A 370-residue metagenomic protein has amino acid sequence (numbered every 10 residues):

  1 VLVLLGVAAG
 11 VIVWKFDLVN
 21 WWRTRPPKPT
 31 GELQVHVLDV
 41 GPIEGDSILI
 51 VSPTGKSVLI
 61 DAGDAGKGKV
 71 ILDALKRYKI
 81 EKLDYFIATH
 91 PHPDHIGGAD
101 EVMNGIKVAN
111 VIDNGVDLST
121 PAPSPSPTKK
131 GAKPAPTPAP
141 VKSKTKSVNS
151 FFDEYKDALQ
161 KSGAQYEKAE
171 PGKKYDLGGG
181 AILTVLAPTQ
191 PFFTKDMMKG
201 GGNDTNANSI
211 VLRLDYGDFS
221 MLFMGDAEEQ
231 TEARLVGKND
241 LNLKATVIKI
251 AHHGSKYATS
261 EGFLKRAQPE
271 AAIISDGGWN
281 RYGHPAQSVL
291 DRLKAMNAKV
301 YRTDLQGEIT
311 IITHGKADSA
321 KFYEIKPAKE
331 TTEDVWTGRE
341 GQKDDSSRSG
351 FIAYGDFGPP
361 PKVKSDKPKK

Functional and structural regions predicted by a protein language model:
L4-K370: Non-globular, low-confidence helical/coil segments that flank catalytic cores
